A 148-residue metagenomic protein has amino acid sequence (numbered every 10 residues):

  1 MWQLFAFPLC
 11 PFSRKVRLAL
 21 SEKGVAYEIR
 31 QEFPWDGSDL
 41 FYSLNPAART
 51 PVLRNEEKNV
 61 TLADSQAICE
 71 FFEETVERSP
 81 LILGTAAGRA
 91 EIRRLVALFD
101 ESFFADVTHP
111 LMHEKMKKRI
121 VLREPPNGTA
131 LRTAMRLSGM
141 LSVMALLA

Functional and structural regions predicted by a protein language model:
M1-T129, V143: GST-like domain detector, emphasizing the conserved glutathione-binding G-site in the N-terminal thioredoxin-like
T129-A148: Amphipathic alpha-helical packing segments from all-alpha helical-bundle domains
